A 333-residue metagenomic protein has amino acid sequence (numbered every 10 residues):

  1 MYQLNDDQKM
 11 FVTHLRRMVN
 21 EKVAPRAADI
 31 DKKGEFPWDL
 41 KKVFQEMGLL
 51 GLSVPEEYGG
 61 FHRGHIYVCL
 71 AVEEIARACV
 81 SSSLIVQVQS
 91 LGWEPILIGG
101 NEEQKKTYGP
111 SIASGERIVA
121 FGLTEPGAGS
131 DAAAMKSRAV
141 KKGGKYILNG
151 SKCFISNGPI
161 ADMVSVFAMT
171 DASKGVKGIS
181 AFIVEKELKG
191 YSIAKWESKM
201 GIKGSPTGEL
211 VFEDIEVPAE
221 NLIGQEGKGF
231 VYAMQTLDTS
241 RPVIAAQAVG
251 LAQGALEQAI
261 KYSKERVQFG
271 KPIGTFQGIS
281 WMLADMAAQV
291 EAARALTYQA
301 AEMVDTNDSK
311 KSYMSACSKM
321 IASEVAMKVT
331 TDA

Functional and structural regions predicted by a protein language model:
M1-S83, G99-Q104, S111-E116, G129-A132 (+4 more regions): Alpha-helical interface subdomain recognition
R63, D131-A133, N157-D162, G175-G178 (+2 more regions): Short glycine/proline-enriched turns and hinge-like loops at secondary-structure junctions
Q87, G127-S130, F154-N157, D171-S173 (+1 more regions): Short Gly/Pro-enriched turn/cap motifs at secondary-structure boundaries
S90-G99: Helix-loop "lid/cap" segments that line or gate small-molecule binding pockets
G115-L123: A short, Trp-centered hydrophobic/proline-enriched beta-strand micro-motif
A134, K189-P218: Flexible, small-/acidic-enriched active-site or ligand-binding loops
K145, N149-I193: A short core secondary-structure module
E213-Y232: Long, acidic (Asp/Glu-rich), low-complexity accessory segments flanking structured domains
